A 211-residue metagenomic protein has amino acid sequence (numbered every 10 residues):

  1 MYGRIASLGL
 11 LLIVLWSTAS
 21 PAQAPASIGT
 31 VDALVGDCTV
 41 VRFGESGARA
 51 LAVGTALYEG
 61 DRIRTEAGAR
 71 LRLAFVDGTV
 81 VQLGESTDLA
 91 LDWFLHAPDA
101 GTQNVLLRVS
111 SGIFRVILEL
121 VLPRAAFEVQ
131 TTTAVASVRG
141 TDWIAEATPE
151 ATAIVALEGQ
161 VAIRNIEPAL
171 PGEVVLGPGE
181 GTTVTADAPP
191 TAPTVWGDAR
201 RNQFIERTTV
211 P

Functional and structural regions predicted by a protein language model:
M1-R4: Positively charged n-region of N-terminal signal peptides that target proteins for export
S7-S17: Bacterial N-terminal signal peptides
S20-P211: Flexible, surface-exposed loop/linker segments and immediately adjacent secondary-structure boundaries
